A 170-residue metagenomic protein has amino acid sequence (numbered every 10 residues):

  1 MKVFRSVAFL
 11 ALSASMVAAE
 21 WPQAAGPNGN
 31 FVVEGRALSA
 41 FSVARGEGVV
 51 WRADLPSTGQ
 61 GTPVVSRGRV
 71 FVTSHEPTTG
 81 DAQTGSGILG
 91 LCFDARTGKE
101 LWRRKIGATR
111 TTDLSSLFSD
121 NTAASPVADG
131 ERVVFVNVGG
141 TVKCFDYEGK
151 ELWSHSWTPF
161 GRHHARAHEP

Functional and structural regions predicted by a protein language model:
M1-V3: N-terminal secretory signal peptides that target proteins for export/translocation
R5-S15: Bacterial N-terminal signal peptides
A18-P170: Noncatalytic, solvent-exposed loop/strand surfaces of beta-propeller-type extracellular/periplasmic domains
